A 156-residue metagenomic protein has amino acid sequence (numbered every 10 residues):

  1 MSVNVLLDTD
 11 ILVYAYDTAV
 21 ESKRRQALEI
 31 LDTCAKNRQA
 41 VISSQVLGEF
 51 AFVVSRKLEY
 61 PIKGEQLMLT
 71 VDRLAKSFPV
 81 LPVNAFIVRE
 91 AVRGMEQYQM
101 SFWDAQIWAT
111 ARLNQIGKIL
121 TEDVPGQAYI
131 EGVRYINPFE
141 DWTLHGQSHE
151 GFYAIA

Functional and structural regions predicted by a protein language model:
M1-I42, K57-E65, H145-E150, A154-A156: Short, well-structured N-terminal submotif of metal-dependent ribonuclease cores
S2-N4, W108-A156: Acidic, PIN/NYN-like endoribonuclease modules and their adjacent C-terminal/linker elements
A15, T33-N37, V53-K57, L74-F78 (+2 more regions): Alpha-helix C-capping/helix-to-loop hinge sites
R24, G64, M68, N84-A85 (+1 more regions): Short, structured helix-loop boundary elements
V41-S44, T121: Short beta-strand segments at enzyme active-site cores
L58-L81: Helix-adjacent hinge/juxtasegments
F78-E122, F152: Active-site neighborhoods of divalent-metal-dependent phosphate/nucleic-acid chemistry enzymes
